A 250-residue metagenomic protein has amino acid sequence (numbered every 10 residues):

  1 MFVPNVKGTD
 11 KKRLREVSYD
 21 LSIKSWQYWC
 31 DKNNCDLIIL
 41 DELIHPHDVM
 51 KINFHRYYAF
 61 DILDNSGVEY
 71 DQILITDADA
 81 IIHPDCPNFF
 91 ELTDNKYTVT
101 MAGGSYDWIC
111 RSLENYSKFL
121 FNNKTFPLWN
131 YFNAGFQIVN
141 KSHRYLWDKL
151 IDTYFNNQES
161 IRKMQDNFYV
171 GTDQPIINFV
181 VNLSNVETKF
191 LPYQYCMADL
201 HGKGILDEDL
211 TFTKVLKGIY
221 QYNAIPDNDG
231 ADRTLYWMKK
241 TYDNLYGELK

Functional and structural regions predicted by a protein language model:
M1, I38, L74-T76, Y97-V99 (+4 more regions): Hydrophobic/aromatic beta-strand patches that form the interior of the parallel beta-sheet core in alpha/beta enzyme
M1-Y58, I62-Y70, Y236-W237, T241-K250: N-terminal anchoring/stem segment of glycosyltransferases
H45-D48, I82-D85, F90-E91, Y106-I109 (+3 more regions): Short catalytic/ligand-binding loop motif for oxyanion handling, primarily in non-cytosolic enzymes, centered on
I52-L113, V139, H143: GT-A fold catalytic core of metal-dependent nucleotide-sugar glycosyltransferases, centered on the diacidic
F54-R56, S112-S117, G204-F212: Short, surface-exposed amphipathic charged segments that create phosphate/polyanion-binding patches used for binding
F90-S160: Conserved catalytic core of nucleotide-sugar-dependent glycosyltransferases
W129-A231: Catalytic core and acceptor-binding pocket of nucleotide-sugar-dependent glycosyltransferases
